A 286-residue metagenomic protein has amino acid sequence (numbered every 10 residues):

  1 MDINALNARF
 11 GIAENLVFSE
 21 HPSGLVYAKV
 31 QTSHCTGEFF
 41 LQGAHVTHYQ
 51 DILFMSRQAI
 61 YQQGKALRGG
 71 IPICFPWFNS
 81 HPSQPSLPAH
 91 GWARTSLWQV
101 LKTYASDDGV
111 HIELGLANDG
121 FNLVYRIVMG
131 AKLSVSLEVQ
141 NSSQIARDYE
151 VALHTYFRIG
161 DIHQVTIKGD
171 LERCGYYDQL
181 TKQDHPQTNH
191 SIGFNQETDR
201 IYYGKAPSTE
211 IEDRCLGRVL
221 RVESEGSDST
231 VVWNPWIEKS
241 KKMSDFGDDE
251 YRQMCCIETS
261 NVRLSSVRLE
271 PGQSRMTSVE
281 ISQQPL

Functional and structural regions predicted by a protein language model:
M1-S33, Q42, A117, D199-L286: Beta-strand-rich recognition/accessory modules
P22, S86-G130: Extended, loop-rich substrate-binding clefts of extracytoplasmic carbohydrate-active enzymes
Q31-S86: Acidic-aromatic substrate-binding/catalytic surfaces of carbohydrate-active enzymes
S33-G37, H45, I52-L53, D119-F121 (+5 more regions): Short acidic/polar mixed-charge low-complexity motifs
F40-V46, R57-Q62, V128-A131, E223-T230 (+1 more regions): A short, sequence-level motif marking secondary-structure junctions
Q63, V124-R126, L264-L269: Beta-strand-rich interaction surfaces with strong enrichment in secreted/lumenal proteins
L114-Y149, L153-T155: Acidic, contiguous internal or C-terminal segments within carbohydrate-active enzymes that form a structured patch used
D148, Y156-T230: Active-site/ligand-binding surface loops and adjacent short beta/alpha elements that line catalytic pockets across
